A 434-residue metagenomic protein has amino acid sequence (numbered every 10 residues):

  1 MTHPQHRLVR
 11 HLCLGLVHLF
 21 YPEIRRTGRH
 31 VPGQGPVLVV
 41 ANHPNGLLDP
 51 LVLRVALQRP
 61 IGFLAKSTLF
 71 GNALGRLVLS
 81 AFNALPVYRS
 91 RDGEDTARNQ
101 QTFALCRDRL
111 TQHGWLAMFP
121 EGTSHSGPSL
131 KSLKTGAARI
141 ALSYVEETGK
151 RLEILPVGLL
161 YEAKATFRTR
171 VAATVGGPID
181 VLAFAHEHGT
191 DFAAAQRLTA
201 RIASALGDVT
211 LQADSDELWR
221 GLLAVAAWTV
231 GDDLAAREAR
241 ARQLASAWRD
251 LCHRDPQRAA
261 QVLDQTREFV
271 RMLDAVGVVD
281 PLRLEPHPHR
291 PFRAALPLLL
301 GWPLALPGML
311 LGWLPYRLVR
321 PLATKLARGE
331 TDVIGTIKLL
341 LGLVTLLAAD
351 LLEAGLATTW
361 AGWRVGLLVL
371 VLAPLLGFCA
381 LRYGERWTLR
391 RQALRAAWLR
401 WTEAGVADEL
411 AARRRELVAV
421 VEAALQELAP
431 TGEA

Functional and structural regions predicted by a protein language model:
M1-N42, G46-V52, L57, L74 (+10 more regions): Membrane-anchoring hydrophobic helices of lipid-metabolizing enzymes
P4-Q5, R91-F292, V371-A434: Non-catalytic C-terminal accessory region of glycerolipid acyltransferases and related lyso-lipid remodeling enzymes
H43-N45, T68-F70, L160-Y161: Short glycine-enriched loops at secondary-structure junctions
L64-L69, Y88: A short, structured active-site edge motif that brings together acidic residues
T68, G75-L77: Conserved non-catalytic scaffold segment of RNase H-like nuclease domains
W302-Y316, L343-A348: Generic alpha-helical transmembrane segments
I334-G355, L368-L376: Hydrophobic membrane-spanning alpha-helices of multi-pass integral membrane proteins
